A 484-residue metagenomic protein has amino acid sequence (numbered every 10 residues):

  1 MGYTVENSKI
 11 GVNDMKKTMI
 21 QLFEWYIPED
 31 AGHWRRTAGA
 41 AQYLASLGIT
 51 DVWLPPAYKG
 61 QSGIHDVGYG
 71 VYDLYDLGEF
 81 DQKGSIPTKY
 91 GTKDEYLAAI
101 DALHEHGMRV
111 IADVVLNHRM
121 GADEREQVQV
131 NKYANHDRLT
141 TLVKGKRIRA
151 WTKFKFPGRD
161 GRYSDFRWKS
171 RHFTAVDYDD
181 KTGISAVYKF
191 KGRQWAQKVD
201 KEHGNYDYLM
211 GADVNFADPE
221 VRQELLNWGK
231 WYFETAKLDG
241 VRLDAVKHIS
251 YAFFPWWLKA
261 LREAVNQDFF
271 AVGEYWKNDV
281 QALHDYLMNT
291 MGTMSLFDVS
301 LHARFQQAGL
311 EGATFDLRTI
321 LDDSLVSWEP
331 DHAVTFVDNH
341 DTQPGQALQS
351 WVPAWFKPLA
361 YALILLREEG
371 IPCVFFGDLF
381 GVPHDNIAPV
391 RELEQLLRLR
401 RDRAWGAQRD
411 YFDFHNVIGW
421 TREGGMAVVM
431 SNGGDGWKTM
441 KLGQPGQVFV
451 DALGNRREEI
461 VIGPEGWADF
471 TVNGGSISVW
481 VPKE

Functional and structural regions predicted by a protein language model:
M1-D14: Short, Lys/Arg-enriched N-terminal segments with co-localized hydrophobic residues within the first ~10-30 amino acids
G11-K17, R36-I49, P56-Y58, G63-G78 (+5 more regions): Active-site-proximal helices and loops of the catalytic beta/alpha 8
N13-A31, Y208-A212, D218: Boundary/entry segment of secreted carbohydrate-active catalytic domains
T18, E24-R36, P56-G63, Q82-G91: Active-site-adjacent substrate/metal-binding segments within catalytic domains of carbohydrate-active enzymes
P28-A38, Y90, D94, P219 (+3 more regions): Soluble non-cytosolic domains of exported or imported proteins
K132-N205: Core domains of carbohydrate- and sulfate-ester-processing enzymes
K191-T235, V246: Active-site-adjacent "subsite" loops/lids of carbohydrate-active enzymes
